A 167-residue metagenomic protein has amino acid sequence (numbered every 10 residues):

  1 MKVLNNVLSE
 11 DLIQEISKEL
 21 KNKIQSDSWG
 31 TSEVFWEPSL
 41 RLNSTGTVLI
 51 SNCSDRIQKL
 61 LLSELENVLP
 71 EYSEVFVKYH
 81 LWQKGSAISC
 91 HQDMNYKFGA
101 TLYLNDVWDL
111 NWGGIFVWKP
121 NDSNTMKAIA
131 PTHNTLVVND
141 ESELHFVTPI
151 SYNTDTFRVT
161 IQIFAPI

Functional and structural regions predicted by a protein language model:
M1-L69: Non-heme Fe(II)/2-oxoglutarate
L62-I167: Catalytic core of non-heme Fe(II) oxygenases with the double-stranded beta-helix
